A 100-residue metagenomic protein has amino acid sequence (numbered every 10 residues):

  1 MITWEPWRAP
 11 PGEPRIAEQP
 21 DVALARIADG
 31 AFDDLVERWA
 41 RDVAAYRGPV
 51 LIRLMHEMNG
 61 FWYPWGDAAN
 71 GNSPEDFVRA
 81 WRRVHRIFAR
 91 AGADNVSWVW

Functional and structural regions predicted by a protein language model:
M1-W100: Substrate-binding cleft of extracellular glycoside hydrolase catalytic domains
